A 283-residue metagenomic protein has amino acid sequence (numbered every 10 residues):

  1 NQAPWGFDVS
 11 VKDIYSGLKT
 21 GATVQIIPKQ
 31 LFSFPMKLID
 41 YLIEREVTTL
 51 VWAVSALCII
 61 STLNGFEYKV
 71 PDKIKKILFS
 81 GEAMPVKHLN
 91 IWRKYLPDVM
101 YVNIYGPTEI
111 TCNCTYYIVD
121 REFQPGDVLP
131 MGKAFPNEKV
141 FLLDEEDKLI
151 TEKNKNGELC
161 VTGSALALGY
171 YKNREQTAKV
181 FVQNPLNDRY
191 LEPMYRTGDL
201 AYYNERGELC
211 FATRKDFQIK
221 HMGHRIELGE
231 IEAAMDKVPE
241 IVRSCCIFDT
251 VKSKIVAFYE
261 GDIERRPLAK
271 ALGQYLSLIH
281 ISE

Functional and structural regions predicted by a protein language model:
N1-K153, E158-A167, R189, M194-Y195 (+2 more regions): Motif- and composition-driven signal specific to adenylation
M100-N103, I118-S282: AMP-dependent adenylate-forming
